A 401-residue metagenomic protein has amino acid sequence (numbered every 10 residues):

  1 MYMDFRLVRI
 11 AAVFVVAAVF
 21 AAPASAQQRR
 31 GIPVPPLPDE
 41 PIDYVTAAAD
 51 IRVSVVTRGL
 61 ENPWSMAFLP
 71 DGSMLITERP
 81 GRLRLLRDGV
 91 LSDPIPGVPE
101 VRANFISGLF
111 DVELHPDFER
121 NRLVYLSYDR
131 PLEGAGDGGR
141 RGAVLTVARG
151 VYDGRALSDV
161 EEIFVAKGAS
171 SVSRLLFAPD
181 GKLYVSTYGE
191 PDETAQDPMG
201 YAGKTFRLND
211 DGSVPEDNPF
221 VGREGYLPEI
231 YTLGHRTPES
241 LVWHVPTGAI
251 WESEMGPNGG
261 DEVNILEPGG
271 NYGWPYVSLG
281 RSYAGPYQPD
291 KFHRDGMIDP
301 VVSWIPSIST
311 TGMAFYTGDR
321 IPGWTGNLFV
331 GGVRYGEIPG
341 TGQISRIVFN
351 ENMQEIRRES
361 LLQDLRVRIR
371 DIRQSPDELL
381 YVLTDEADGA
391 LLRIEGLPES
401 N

Functional and structural regions predicted by a protein language model:
Y2-A12: Bacterial N-terminal signal peptides that target proteins for export
A11-V19: Bacterial N-terminal signal peptides
A21-P23: N-terminal signal peptide c-region/cleavage motif recognized by signal peptidases
Q27-E193, S240-W243, G248-G256, P306-E351 (+1 more regions): Acidic, Gly/Ser/Thr-rich repeat motifs that build Ca2+-stabilized beta-propeller blades
D93-S107, V160-V172, D210-Y231, P275-I305 (+1 more regions): Surface-exposed loop and turn segments in beta-propeller and other repeat-based domains that flank or scaffold
R149-L157, F206-E216, L266-G273, R346-M353 (+1 more regions): Short loop/turn segments immediately following beta-strands, especially the blade-tip and inter-blade linker loops
Y226-E267: Repeat-solenoid scaffold signature
H235, M353-P376: Conserved blade-ending motifs and adjacent loop-strand segments that build the rim/top face of beta-propeller domains
